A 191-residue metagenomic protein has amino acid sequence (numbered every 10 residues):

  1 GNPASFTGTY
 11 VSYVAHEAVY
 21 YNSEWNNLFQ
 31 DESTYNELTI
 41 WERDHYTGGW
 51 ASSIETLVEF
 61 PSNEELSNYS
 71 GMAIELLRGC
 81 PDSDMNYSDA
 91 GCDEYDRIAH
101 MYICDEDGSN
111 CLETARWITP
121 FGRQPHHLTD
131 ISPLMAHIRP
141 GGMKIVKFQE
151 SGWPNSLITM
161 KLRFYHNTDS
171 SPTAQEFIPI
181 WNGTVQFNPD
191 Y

Functional and structural regions predicted by a protein language model:
G1-Y191: Extracellular/secretory-pathway and virion-surface proteins
